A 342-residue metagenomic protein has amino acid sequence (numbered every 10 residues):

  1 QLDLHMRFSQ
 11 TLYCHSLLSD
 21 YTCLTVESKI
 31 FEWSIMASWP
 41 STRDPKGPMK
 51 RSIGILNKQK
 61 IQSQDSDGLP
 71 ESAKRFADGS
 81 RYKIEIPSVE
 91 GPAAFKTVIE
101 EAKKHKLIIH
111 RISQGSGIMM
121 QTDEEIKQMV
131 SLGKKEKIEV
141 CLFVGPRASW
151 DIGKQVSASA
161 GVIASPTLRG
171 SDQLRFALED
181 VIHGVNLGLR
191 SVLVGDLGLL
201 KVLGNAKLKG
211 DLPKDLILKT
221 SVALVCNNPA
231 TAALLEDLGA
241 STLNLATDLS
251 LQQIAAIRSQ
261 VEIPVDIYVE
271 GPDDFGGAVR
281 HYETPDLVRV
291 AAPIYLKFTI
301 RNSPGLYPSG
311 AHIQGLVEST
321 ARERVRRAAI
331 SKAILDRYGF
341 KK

Functional and structural regions predicted by a protein language model:
L2: Cationic, low-complexity basic patches in intrinsically disordered or flexible, solvent-exposed regions
S9, S16-S19, S28, S34: Serine residues within intrinsically disordered or low-complexity segments
W33-L189, V194-C226, N244, L251-K342: Active-site pocket-lining/capping segments in soluble small-molecule metabolic enzymes
L238-S241: Hydrophobic, aromatic-enriched interface-forming segments
